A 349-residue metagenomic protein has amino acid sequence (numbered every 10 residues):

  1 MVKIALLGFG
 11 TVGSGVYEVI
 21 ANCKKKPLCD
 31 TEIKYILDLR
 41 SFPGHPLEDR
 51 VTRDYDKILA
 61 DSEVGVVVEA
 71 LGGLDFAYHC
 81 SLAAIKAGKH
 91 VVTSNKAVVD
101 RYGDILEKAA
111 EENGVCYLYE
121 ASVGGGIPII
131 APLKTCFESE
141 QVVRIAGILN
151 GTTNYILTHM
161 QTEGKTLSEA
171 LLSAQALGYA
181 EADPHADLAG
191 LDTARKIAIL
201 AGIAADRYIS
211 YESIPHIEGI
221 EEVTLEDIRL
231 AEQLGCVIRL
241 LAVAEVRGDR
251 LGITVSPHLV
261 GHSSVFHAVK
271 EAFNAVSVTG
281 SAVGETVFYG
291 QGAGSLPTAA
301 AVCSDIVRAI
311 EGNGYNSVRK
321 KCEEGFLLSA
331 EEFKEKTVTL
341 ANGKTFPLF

Functional and structural regions predicted by a protein language model:
F9: Glycine-rich Rossmann-fold phosphate-binding loop(s) that bind the pyrophosphate of adenine dinucleotide cofactors
G13: N-terminal Rossmann-fold NAD(P) dinucleotide-binding loop
N22-H45: NAD(P)-binding Rossmann-fold cofactor-contacting core
R53-S94: Rossmann-fold NAD(P) dinucleotide-binding segment
Y78-A83, K96-L133: Rossmann-fold NAD(P)-binding glycine/threonine-rich loop
T135-L200: Conserved anion/nucleotide-ligand pocket segment
L171-A268, F273-A275: Substrate-binding/catalytic subdomain of NAD(P)-dependent oxidoreductase enzymes
I306-R308, G312-F349: A conserved regulatory-domain signal marking ACT and ACT-like small-molecule sensing domains and adjacent regulatory
